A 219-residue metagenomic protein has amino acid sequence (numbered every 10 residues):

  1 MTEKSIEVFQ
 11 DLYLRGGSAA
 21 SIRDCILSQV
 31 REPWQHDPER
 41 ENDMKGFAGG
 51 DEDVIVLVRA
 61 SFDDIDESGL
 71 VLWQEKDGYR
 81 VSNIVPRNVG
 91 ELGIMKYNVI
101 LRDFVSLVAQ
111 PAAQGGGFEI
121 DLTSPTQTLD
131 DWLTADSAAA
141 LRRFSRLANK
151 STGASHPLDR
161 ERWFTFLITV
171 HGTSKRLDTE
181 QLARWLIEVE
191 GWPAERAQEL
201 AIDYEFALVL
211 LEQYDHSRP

Functional and structural regions predicted by a protein language model:
M1-E41, P219: Short, extreme N-terminal segment that most often corresponds to the first beta-strand
G17-A19, E32-E75: Amphipathic, interaction-prone secondary-structure segments
V56-Q181, W185-L208, E212-S217: Charged interaction segments
